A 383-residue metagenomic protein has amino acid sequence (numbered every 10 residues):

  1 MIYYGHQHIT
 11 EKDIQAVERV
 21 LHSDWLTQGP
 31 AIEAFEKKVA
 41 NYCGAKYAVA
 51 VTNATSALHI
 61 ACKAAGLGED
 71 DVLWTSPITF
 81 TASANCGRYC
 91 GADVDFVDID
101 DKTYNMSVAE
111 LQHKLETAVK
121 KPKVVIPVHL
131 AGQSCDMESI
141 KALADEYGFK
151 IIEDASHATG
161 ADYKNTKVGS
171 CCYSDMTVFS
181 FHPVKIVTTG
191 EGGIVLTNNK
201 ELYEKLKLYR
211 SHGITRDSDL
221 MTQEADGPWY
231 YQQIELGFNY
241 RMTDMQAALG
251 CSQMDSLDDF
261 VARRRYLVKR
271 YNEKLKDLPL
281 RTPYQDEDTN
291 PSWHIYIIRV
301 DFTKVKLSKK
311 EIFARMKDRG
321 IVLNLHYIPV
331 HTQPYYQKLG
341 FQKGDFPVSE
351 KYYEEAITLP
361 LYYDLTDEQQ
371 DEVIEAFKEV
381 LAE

Functional and structural regions predicted by a protein language model:
M1-W25, P30, Y231-I234, P360: N-terminal "arm"/small-domain region of PLP-dependent enzymes with the aminotransferase-like
W25-V72, C86-C90, F96-D98: Phosphate-binding glycine-rich loop
E33-K38, A45-V49, A109, H113 (+5 more regions): PLP-dependent aminotransferase class I/II
E69, T75, F96, I151-E153 (+2 more regions): Hydrophobic residues in well-ordered beta-strands that form the structural core
T79-A84: Conserved coil-to-alpha-helix start sites within the AMP-binding
N85-G87, L143, M245: Hydrophobic/aromatic ligand-binding patch that stacks against planar heteroaromatic rings of cofactors or nucleotides
D93-T103, N324: Short beta-strand->loop structural element characteristic of the AMP-binding/adenylate-forming
K102-T189, I194-L202: Active-site phosphate-binding strand-loop segment of PLP-dependent enzymes
